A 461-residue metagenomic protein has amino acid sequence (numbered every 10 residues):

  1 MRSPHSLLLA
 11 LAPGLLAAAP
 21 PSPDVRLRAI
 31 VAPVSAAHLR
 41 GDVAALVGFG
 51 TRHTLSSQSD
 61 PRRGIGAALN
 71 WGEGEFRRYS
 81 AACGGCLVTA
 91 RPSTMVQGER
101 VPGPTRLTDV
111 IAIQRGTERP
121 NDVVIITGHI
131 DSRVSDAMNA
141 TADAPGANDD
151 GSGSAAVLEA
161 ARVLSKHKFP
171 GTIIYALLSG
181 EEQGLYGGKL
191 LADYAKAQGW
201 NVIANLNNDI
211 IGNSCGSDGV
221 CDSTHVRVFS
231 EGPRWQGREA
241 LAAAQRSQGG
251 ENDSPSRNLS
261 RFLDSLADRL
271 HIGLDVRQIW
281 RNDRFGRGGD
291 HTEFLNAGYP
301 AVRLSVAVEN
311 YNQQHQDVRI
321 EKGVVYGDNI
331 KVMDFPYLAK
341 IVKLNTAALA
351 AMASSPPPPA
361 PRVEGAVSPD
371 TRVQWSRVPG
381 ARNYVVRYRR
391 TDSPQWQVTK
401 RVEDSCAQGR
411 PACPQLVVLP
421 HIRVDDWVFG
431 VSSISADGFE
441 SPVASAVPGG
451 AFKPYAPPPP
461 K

Functional and structural regions predicted by a protein language model:
I30, H38-R115: A non-catalytic alpha/beta surface segment that caps or lines the substrate-entry region of metallo-dependent hydrolase
V47, I211-S230, Q278-P356: Active-site-adjacent mobile loop/cap segments within catalytic or ligand-binding domains
A112, I126-T127, D131-S132, D136-L185 (+1 more regions): Alpha-helical metal-binding/catalytic segments enriched in His/Glu/Asp
L178-G289, A297, A301: Metal-dependent peptidase/peptidase-like ectodomains
P369-A381: Conserved aromatic anchor
A381-V402: Extracellular low-complexity, O-glycosylation-prone stalks/linkers
V417-S441: Beta-strand-rich modules
I434-K461: Extracellular fibronectin type III
